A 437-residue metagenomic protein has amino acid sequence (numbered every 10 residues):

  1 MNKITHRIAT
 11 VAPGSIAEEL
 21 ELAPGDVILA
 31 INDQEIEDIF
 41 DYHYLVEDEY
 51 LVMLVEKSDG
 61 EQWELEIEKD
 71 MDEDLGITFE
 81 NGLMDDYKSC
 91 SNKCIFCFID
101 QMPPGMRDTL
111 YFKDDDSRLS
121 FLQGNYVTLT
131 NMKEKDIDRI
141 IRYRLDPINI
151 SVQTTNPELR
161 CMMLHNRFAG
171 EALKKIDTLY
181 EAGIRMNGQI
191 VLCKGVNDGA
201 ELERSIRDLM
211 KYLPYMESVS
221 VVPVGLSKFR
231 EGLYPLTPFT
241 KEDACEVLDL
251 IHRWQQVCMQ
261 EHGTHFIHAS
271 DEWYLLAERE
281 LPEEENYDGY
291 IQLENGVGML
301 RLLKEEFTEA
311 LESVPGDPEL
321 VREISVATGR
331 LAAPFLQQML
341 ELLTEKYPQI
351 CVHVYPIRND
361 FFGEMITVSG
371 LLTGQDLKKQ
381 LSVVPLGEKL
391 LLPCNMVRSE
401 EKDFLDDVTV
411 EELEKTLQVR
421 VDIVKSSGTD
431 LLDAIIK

Functional and structural regions predicted by a protein language model:
M1-A12: PDZ/PDZ-like groove recognition
R7, E278-K437: Radical SAM enzyme core and accessory elements
A17, G25-I28, Y42, M53 (+1 more regions): Terminal peptide-recognition signature
E19-E37: Conserved PDZ fold ligand-binding element
E35-Y42, E61-E64: Short, Lys/Arg- and Gly-enriched loop/turn segments at beta-strand edges
G60-Q62, K69-Y215, G225-W254: Conserved Radical SAM active-site core
P147-N149, R185-N187, S218-S220, F266-H268 (+1 more regions): Structural preference for beta-strand elements that scaffold enzyme active sites
G195-V196, M216-E242, E261-E284, N359-E364 (+1 more regions): Flexible glycine/acidic-rich beta-alpha junction loops that bind and position SAM and/or redox cofactors in anaerobic
